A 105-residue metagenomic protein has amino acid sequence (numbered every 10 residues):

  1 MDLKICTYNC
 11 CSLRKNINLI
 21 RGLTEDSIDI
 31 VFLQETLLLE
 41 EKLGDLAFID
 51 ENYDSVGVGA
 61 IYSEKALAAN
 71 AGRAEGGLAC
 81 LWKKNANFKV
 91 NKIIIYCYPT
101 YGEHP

Functional and structural regions predicted by a protein language model:
M1-P105: Short phosphate/oxyanion-binding micro-motifs
